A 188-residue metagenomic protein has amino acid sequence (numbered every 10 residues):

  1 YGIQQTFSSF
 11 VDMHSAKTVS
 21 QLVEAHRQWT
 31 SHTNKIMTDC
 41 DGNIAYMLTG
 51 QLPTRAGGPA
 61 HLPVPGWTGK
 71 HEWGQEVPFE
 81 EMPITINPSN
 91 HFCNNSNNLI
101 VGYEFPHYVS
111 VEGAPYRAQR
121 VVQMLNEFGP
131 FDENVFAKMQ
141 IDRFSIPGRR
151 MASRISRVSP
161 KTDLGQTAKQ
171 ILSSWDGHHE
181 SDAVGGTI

Functional and structural regions predicted by a protein language model:
Y1-A60: Gly/Pro-rich turn-and-neighbor structural signature
D39-I188: Long, compositionally biased non-active-site segments enriched in small/hydrophobic residues and glycine
